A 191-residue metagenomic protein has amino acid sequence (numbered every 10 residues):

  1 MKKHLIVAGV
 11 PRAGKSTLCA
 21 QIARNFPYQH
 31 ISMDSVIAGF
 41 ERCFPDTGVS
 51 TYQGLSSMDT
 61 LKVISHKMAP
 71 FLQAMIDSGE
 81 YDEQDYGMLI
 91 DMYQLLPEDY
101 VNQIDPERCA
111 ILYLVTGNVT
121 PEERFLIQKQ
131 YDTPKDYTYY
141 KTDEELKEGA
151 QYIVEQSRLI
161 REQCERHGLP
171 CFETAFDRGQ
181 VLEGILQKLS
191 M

Functional and structural regions predicted by a protein language model:
V7: Hydrophobic anchor at the beta1->P-loop junction of P-loop NTPases
P11: The conserved Walker
G14: Conserved glycine(s) of the Walker
T17: Conserved Walker
A20, R24-K67: Conserved substrate/cofactor phosphate-moiety recognition/catalytic segment in nucleotide-dependent phosphotransferases
D59-R108, L112-T116: Glycine-rich phosphate-binding loop used to anchor ATP phosphates in small-molecule kinases, encompassing both
A110-Q156: A glycine- and Lys/Arg-enriched "phosphate-lid" helix/loop adjacent to the NTP-binding pocket of small-molecule kinases
E155-M191: NTP-dependent small-molecule kinase module
